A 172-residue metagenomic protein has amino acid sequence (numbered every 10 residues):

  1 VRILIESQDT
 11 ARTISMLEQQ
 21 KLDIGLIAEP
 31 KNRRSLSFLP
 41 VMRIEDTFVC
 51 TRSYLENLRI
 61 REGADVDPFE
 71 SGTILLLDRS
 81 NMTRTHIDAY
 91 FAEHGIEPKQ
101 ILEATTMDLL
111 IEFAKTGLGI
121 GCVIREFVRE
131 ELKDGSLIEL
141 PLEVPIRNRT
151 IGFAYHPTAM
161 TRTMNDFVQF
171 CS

Functional and structural regions predicted by a protein language model:
V1-I5, A92-I101: A local structural motif
V1-R34, A104: Central regulatory/effector-binding core of bacterial HTH transcription factors
I14-S15, L39, D67, I111-E112: Alpha-helical segments flanking ligand/cofactor-binding loops in enzyme cores
E29-L36, E93, M107-L137: A ligand-binding cleft/hinge motif common to bilobed small-molecule-binding domains
S37-T47, D134-R147: Short beta-strand->loop
T47-V49, S53, T73, I138 (+1 more regions): Residues embedded in well-ordered beta-strands
E56-L58, E70-H94, T161-R162: Secondary-structure junction motif
L140-S172: A late-sequence structural motif
